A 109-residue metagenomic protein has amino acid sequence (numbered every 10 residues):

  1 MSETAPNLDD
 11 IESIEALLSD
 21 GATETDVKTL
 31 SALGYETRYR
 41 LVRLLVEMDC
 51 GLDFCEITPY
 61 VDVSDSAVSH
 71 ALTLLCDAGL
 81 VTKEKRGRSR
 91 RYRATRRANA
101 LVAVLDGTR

Functional and structural regions predicted by a protein language model:
M1-L33, L80, R86: N-terminal leader segment of winged-helix/HTH proteins
E24-S64, Y92: N-terminal helix-turn-helix DNA-binding core of bacterial DNA-binding proteins
G34-R38, G87, A98: Alpha-helical hinge/cap motifs
L72-T73: Short, hydrophobic-biased segments on the C-terminal half of alpha helices that form "recognition helices"
C76-D77: C-terminal flanking helix
K85-R91: Short, Lys/Arg-rich nucleic-acid/phosphate-binding segment
R91-R109: Conserved segment of winged-helix/HTH DNA-binding domains
